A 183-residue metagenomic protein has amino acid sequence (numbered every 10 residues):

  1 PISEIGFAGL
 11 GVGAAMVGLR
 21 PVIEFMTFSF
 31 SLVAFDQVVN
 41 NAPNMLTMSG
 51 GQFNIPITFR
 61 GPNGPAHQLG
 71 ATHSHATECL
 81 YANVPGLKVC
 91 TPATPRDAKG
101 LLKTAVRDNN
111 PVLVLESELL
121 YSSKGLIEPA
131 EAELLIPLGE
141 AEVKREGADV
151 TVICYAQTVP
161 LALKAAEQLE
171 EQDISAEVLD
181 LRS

Functional and structural regions predicted by a protein language model:
I2, L179-S183: Short beta->alpha junction loops
S3-G6, V12-I153, T158-L161, A176: Conserved thiamine diphosphate
L161-L179: Short helix-loop-beta junction
